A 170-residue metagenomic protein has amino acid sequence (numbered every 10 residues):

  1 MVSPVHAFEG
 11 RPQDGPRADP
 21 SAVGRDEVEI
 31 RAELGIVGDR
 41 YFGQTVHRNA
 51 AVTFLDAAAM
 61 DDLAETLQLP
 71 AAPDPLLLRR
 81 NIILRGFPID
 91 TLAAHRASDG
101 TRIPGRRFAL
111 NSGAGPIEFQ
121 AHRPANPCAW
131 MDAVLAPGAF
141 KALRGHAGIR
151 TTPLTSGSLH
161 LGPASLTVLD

Functional and structural regions predicted by a protein language model:
M1-A114, R123: Electropositive, beta-rich accessory/interaction domains or terminal extensions that provide binding surfaces
P73-L78, A133-A147: Short, basic/aromatic beta-hairpin or loop at an interaction surface
R80-F87, A142-T152: Short, structured beta-strand/loop micro-motifs enriched in basic residues and often containing a Trp
G105, P116, S156-A164: Loop/turn positions that initiate beta-strands
L110, A121, L161, T167-V168: A generic structural signal for residues embedded in beta-strands
A125-W130, A139: Well-ordered mid-protein domain cores that form the structural environment of catalytic cofactors
P137-F140, T152, G162-D170: Extended, aromatic/histidine-rich regions of cofactor-dependent oxidoreductases associated with respiratory
